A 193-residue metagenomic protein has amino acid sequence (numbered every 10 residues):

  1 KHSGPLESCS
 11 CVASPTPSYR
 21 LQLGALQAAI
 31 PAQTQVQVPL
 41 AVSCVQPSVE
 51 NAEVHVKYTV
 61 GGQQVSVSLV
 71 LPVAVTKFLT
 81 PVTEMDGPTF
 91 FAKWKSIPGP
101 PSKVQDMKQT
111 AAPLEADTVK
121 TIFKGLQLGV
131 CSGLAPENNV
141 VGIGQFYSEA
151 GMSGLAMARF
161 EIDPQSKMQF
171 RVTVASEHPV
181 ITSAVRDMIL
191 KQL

Functional and structural regions predicted by a protein language model:
K1-L193: A structural signal for beta-rich interaction modules in eukaryotic proteins
